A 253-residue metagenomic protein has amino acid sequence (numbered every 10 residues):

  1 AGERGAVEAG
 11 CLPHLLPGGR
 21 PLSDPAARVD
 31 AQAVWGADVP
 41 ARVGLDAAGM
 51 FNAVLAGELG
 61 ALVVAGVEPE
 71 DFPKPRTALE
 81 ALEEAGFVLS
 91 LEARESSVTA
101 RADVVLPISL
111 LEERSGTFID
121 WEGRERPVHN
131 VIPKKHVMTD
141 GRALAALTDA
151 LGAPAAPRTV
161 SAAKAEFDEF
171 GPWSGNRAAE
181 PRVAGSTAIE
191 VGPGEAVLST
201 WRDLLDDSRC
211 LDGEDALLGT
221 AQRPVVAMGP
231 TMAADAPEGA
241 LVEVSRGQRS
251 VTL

Functional and structural regions predicted by a protein language model:
A1-V29: Extended, H/D-rich, highly charged conserved domains that either
P25-H136, R142-A153, R158-L253: A cross-kingdom feature strongest in bacterial/archaeal respiratory oxidoreductases
